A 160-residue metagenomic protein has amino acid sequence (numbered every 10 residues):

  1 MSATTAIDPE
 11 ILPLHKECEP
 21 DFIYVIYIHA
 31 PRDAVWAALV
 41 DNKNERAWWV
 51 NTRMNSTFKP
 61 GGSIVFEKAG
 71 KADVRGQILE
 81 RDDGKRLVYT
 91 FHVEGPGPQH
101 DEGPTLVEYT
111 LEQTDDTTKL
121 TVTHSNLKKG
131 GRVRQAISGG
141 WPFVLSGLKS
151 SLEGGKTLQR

Functional and structural regions predicted by a protein language model:
M1-I23: Short acidic N-proximal helix/loop "leader" segments that mark the beginning of a domain or an inter-domain linker
S2-D8, N126-R160: A conserved amphipathic terminal alpha-helix motif
E19-V25, S63, D73, R86 (+2 more regions): Intrinsic-disorder/low-complexity, polar/charged segments enriched in Ser/Thr/Lys/Arg/Asp/Glu/Gln
I23-Y24, K43-Q77: Short beta-edge strand/loop motif at the mouth of beta-sheet-based domains
Y24-I26, R75-E80, T105-E112: Hydrophobic/aromatic beta-strand elements that line small-molecule binding cavities or substrate pockets in beta-rich
G84-H92: Short, solvent-exposed secondary-structure boundary/capping segments
H92-P96, T123-G130: Short, solvent-exposed aromatic-acidic interface loops
